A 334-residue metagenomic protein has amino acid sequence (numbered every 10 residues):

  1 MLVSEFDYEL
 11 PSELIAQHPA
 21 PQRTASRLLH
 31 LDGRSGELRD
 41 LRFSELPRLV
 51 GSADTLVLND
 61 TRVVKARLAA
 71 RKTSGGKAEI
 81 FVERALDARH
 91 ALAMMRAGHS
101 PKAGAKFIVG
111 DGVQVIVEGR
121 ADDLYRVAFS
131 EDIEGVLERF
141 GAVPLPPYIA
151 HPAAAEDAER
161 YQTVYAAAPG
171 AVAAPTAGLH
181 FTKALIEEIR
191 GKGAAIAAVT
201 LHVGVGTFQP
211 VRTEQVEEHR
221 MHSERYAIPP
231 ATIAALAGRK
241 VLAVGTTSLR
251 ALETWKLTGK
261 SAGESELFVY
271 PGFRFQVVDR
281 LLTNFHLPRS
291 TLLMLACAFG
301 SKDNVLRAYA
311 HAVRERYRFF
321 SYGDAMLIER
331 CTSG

Functional and structural regions predicted by a protein language model:
M1-G334: Surface-exposed, charge/polar-rich loops and edge strands
